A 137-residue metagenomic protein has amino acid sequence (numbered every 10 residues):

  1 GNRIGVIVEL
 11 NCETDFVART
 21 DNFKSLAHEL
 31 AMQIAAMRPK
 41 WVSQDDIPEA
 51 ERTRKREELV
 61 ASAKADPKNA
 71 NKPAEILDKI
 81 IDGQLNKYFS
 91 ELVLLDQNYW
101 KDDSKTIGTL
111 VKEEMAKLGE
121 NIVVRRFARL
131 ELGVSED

Functional and structural regions predicted by a protein language model:
G1-D137: N-terminal assembly/interaction segments in proteins that build large macromolecular machines
